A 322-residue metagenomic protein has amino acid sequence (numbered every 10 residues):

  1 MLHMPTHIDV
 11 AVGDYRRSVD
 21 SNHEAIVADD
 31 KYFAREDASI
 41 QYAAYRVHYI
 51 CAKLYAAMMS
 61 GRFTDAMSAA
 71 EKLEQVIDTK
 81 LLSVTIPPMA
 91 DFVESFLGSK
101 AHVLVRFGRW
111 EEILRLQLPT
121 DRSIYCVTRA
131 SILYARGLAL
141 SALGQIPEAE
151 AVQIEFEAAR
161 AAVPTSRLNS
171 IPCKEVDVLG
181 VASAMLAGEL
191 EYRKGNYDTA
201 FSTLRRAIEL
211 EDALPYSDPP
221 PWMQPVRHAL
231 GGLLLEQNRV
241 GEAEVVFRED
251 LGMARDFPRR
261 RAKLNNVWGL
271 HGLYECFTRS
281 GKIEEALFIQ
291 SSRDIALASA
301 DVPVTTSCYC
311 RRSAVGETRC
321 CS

Functional and structural regions predicted by a protein language model:
M4, A11, A52, S99 (+6 more regions): "A position-specific structural signal for the A-helix of alpha-solenoid helical repeats
R35, S39-I40, E74-A90, L116-C126 (+6 more regions): Solenoid-like repeat scaffolds
A38-Q41, Y45, F92, S99 (+5 more regions): Structural signature of alpha-solenoid helical repeat junctions
